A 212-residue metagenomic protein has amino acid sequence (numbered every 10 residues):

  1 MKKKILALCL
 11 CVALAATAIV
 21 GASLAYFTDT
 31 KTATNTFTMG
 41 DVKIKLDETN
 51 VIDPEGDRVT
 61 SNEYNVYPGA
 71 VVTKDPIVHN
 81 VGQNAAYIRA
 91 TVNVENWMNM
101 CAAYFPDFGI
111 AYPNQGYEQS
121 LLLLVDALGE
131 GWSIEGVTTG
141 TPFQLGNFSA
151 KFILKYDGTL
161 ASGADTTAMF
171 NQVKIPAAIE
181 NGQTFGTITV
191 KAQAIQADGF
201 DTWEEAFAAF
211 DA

Functional and structural regions predicted by a protein language model:
M1-K2, V72: Generic N-terminal leader/processing signal
K3-Y67, N181-A212: Short, polar/proline-rich extracytoplasmic segments that appear immediately after membrane translocation
L24, N62-N65, A85, A102 (+3 more regions): Intrinsically disordered, low-complexity segments enriched in small/polar residues
T28-T34, K74, E135, T139-G140: Intrinsically disordered, low-complexity boundary segments flanking structured domains
F37, F143-G158, S162: Gram-negative host-targeted secretion-system effectors, predominantly Type III and Type IV, recognized via long
G40-D41, L46-V51, N96-A150: A surface/secretory-pathway sequence property marking extracellular, secreted, or lumenal proteins enriched
Y67-N96, Y156-A212: C-terminal, structured domain-capping segment
